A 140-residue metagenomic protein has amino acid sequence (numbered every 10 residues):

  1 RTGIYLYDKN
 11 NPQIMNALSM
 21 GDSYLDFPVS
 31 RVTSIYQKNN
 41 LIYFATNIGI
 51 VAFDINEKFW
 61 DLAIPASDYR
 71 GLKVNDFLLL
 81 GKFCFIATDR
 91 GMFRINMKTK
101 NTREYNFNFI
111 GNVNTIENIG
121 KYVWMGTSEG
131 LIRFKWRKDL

Functional and structural regions predicted by a protein language model:
R1-L140: Carboxylate-rich, polar loop motifs that coordinate divalent cations or form catalytic acidic clusters
